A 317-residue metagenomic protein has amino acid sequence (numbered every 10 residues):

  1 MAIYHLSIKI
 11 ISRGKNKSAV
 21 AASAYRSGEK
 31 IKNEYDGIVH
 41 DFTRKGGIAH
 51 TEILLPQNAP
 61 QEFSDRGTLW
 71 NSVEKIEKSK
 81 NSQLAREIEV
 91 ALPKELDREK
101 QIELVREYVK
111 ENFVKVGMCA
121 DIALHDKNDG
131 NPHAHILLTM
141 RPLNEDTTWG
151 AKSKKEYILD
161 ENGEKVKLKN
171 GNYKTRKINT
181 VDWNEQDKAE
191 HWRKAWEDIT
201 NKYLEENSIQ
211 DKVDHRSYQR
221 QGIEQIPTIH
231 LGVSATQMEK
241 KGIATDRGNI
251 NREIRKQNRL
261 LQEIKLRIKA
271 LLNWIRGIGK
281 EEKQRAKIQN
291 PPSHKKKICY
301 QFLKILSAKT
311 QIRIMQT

Functional and structural regions predicted by a protein language model:
M1-T317: N-terminal nicking endonuclease/strand-transfer module with a His-rich metal-binding environment and a catalytic Tyr
